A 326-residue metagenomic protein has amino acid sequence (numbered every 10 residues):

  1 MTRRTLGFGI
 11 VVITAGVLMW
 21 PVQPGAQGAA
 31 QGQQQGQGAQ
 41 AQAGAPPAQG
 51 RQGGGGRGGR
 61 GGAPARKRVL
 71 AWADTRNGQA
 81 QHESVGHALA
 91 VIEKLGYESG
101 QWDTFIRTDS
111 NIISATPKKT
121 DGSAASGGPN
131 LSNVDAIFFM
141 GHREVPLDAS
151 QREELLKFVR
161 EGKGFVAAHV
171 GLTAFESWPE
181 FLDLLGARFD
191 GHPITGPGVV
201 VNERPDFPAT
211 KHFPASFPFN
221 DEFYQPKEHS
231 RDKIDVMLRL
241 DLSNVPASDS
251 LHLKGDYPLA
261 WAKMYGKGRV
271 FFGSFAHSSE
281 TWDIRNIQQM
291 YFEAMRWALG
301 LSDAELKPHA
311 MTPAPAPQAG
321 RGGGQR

Functional and structural regions predicted by a protein language model:
G9-P21: Bacterial N-terminal signal peptides
P21-P64, P315-R326: Disordered, low-complexity segments in secreted/periplasmic proteins that are enriched in proline
G55-K67, H87-S99, T108-N111, P129 (+3 more regions): Extracellular ligand-binding/catalytic regions of CAZymes and related secreted enzymes and adhesion modules
R66-G78: Short beta-strand segments enriched in small/hydrophobic residues
R76-I92: Glycine- and acidic-residue-enriched helix-capping/strand-helix junction motifs
D103, N133, A187, G191-G266: Catalytic beta-strand/loop cores that center a nucleophilic Ser/Cys/Thr and support acyl-enzyme chemistry
F105-N130: Glycine-rich, highly charged phosphate/nucleotide-binding loops
N130, F139, R143-A215: A glycine-rich, often tryptophan-bearing local segment used as a flexible ligand/cofactor-contacting loop or short
